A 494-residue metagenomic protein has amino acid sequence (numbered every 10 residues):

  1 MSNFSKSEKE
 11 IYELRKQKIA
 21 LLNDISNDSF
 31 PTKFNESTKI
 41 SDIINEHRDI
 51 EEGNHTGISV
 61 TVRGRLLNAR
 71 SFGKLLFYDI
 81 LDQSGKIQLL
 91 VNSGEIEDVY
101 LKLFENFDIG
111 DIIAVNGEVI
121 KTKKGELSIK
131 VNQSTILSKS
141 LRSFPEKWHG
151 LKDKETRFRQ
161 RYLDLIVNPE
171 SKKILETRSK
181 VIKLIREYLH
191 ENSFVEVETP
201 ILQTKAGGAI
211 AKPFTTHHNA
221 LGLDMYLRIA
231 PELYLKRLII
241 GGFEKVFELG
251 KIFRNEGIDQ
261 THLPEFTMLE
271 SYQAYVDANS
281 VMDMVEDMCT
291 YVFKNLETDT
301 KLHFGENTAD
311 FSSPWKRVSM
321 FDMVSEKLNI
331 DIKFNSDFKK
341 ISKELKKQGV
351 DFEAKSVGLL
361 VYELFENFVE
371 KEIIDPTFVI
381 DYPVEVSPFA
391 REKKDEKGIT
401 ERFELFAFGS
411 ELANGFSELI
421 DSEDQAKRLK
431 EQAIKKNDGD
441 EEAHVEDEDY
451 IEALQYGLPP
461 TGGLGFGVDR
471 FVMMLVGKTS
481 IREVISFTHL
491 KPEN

Functional and structural regions predicted by a protein language model:
N3-F4, E8, K16, L21-L22 (+4 more regions): Class II aminoacyl-tRNA synthetase-like tRNA-binding/catalytic domains
Y12-R15, R178, I182, G207 (+15 more regions): Active-site-proximal structural scaffolding
S26: Flexible, acidic/histidine-containing loops and adjacent segments that form or flank the divalent-metal
F30-E36, I58, F144-K147, R178 (+9 more regions): Short coil/turn segments at secondary-structure boundaries
S134, L189, S193, M323 (+2 more regions): Conserved hydrophobic/aromatic pocket- or pore-lining residues that grip, position, or stack substrates in active sites
G207-P213, Y291-A407, E431-L458, N494: Metal-assisted phosphate- and nucleotidyl-transfer catalytic regions
L227-E232, G241-F253, L263-M268, Q273-D277 (+2 more regions): TRNA-recognition modules of translation machinery and tRNA-sensing kinases, especially anticodon-binding
